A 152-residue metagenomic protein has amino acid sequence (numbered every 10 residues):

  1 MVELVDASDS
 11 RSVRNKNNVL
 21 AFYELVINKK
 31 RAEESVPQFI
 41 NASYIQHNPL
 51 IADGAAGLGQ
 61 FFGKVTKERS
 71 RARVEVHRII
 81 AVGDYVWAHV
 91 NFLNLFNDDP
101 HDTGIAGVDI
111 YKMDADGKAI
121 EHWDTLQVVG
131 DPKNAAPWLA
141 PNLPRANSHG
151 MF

Functional and structural regions predicted by a protein language model:
M1-F152: C-terminal and inter-domain tail/linker signature
